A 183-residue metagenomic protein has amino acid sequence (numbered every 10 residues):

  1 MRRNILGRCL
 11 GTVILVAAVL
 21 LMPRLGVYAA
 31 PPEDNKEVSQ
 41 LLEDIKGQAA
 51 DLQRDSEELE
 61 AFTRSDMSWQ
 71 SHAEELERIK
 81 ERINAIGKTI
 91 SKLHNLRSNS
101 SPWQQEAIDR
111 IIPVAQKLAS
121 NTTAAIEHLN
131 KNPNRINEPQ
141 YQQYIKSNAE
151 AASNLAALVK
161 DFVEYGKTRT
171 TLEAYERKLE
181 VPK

Functional and structural regions predicted by a protein language model:
R2-I14: Bacterial N-terminal signal peptides that target proteins for export
G11-R24: Bacterial N-terminal signal peptides
V27-A29: Boundary at the C-terminal end of the N-terminal hydrophobic targeting segment
P31-W69, H128-K183: C-terminal amphipathic alpha-helix
I45-V114, L158: Alpha-helical segments in soluble extracytoplasmic regions
S91-A152: Surface-exposed, polar helix/loop patches in the mature regions of secreted/periplasmic/lumenal proteins that form
